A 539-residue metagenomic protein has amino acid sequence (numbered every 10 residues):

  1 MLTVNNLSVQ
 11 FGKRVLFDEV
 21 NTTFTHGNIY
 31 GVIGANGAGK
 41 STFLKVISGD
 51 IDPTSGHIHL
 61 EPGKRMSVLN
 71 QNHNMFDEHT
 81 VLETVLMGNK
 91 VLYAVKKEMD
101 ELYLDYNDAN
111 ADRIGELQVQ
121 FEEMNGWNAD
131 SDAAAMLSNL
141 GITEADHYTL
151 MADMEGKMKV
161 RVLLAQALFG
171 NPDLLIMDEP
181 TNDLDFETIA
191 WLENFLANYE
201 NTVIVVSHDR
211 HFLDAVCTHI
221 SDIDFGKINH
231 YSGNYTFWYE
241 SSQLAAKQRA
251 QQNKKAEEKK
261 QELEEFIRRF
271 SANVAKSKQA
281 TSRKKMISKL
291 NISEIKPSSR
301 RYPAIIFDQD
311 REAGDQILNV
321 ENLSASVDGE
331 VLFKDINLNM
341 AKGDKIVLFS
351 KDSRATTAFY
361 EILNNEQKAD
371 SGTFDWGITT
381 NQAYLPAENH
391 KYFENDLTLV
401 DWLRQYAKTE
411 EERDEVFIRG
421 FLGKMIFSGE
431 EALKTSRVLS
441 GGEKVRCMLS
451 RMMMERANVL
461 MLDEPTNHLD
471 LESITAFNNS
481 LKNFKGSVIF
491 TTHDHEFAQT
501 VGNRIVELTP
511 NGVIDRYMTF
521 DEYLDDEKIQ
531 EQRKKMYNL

Functional and structural regions predicted by a protein language model:
M1-Q251, D310-L539: ABC ATP-binding cassette signature C-motif
A111-I114, L184, T281-I292: Extended non-transmembrane interhelical loops and adjacent amphipathic helices of multipass membrane proteins
V119, R268-F270, P303-I306, L403-Q405: Short hinge/gating elements
A134-L140, E265-R269, K285-L290: Short amphipathic coiled-coil heptad-repeat segments
R249-L263, I267-R269, K276-K285, R301 (+1 more regions): ABC ATPase nucleotide-binding domains
A275-Q279, K289-S299, D375: Proline-centered turn/helix-capping motifs that create local helix->coil transitions or kinks
I295-N319: Amphipathic heptad-repeat alpha-helical coiled-coil/stalk segments that mediate oligomerization, filament/stalk
